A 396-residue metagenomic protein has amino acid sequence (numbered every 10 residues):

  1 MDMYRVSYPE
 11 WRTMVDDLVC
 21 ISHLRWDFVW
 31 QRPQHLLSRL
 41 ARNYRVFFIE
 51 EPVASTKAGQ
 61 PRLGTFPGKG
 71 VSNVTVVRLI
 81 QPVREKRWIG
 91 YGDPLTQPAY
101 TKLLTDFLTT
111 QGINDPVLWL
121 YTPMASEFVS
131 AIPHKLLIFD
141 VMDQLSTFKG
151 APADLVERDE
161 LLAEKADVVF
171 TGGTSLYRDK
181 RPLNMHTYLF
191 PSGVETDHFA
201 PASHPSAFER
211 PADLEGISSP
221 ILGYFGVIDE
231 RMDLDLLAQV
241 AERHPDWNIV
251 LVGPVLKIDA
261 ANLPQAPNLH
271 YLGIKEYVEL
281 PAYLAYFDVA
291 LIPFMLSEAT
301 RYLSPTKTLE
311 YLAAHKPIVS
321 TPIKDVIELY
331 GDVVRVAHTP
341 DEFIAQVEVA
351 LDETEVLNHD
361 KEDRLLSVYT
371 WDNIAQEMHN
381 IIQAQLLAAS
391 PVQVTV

Functional and structural regions predicted by a protein language model:
D27-Q31, M232, V278-Y283, A290-A313 (+1 more regions): Nucleotide-sugar-dependent
A54-D115, H270: A conserved catalytic-core segment of Leloir-type glycosyltransferases
T105, T109, P152-V169: Membrane-proximal helix-turn-helix segments that form the acceptor-binding/catalytic region of lipid-linked
S175, F190-P205: Carbohydrate-associated surface elements
L214-M232, A238-A241, I249, S367: Conserved donor-binding/catalytic core segment of Leloir-type glycosyltransferases
I258-L284: Nucleotide-activated donor-binding/catalytic signature segment of Leloir-type glycosyltransferases, i.e., the conserved
I327-V349: Change "using UDP/GDP/dTDP sugars" to "using nucleotide sugars
E355-Q383, L387: A charged, aromatic-enriched C-terminal amphipathic alpha-helix characteristic of glycosyltransferases across folds
